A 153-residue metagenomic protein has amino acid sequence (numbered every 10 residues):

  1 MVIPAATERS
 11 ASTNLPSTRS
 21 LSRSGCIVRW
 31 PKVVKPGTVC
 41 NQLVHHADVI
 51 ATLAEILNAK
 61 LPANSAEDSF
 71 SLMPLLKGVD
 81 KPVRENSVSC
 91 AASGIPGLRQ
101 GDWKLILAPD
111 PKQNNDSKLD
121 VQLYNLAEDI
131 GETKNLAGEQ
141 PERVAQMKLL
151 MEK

Functional and structural regions predicted by a protein language model:
M1, K134-E142: Active-site-proximal N-terminal segment of extracellular/periplasmic enzymes that hydrolyze or transfer
P4-R19, V34-T38, Q42, A47-L126: C-terminal cap/loop subdomain of S1 sulfatases and analogous C-terminal strand-loop tails that border
R23-I27, I50: Structural micro-motif
I27-K35: The feature captures the short pre-catalytic strand/loop hairpin that immediately precedes and shapes the active-site
V28, L107-P109, Q140: Active-site proximal loops enriched in glycine and acidic residues that flank catalytic Cys/His/Asp and coordinate
P36-V39, T133, A137: Active-site oxyanion-binding pockets that recognize sulfate/phosphate
D129: Intrinsically disordered, low-complexity polar regions and short flexible loop motifs
M147-M151: Short amphipathic alpha-helical coiled-coil/interface segments
